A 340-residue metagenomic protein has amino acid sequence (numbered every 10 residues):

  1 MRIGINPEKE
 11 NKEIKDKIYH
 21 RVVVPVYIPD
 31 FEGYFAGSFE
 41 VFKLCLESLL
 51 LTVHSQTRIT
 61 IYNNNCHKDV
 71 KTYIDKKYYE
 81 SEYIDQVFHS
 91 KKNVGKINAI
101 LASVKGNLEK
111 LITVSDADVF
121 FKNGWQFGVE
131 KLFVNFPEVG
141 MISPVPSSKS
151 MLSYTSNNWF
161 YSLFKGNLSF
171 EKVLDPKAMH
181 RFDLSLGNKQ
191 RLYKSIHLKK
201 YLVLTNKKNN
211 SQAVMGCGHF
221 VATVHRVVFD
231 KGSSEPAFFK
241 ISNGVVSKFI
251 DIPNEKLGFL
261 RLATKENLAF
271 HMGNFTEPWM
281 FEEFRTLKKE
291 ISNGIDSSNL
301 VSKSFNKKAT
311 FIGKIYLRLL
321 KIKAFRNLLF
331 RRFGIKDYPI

Functional and structural regions predicted by a protein language model:
M1-I18, H197-I340: C-terminal catalytic/acceptor-binding lobe
M1-L51: N-proximal low-complexity "stem/linker" segments adjacent to membrane-targeting elements
K17-H20, E47-I61, Y83-Q86: Short loop->beta transition adjacent to catalytic acidic/histidine clusters or analogous donor-positioning motifs
Y62-Y73: A conserved acidic beta->alpha catalytic loop
D75-V94: Conserved donor nucleotide-binding strand/loop of the catalytic core
I100-L111: Active-site nucleotide-sugar/metal-binding loop of Leloir-type enzymes
E109-K122: Short beta-strand-to-loop acidic/aromatic patch adjacent to the donor-nucleotide binding site
K122, Q126-H225, D230: Conserved catalytic core of nucleotide-sugar-dependent glycosyltransferases
